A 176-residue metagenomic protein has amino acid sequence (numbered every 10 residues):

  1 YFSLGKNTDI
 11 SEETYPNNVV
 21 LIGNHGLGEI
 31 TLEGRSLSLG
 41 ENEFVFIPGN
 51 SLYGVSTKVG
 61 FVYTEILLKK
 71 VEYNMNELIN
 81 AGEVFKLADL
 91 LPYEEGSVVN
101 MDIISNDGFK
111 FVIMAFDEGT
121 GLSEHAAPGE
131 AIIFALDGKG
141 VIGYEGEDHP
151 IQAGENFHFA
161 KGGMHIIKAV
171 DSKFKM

Functional and structural regions predicted by a protein language model:
Y1-E12, L87-L122: A short glycine-rich, His/Asp/Glu-containing loop-to-beta-strand
T8-S11, E29, V45-G54, G121-L122 (+2 more regions): Histidine-centered metal-chelating micro-motifs
P16-E33, P128-E145: Glycine- and acidic-residue-biased ligand/ion/polar-headgroup-sensing regions
N17-V20, N24-V55: N-terminal intrinsically disordered, low-complexity, charge/repeat-rich segments that act as generic
G34-N50, E145-G162: Short acidic-glycine-tyrosine-enriched beta hairpin
S38-E41, G60-G108: A short, N-terminal "cap"/entry segment at the start of jelly-roll beta-barrel domains of the cupin/DSBH fold
G40, G49-Y73, K161-M176: Ligand-binding loop in jelly-roll beta-barrel domains
